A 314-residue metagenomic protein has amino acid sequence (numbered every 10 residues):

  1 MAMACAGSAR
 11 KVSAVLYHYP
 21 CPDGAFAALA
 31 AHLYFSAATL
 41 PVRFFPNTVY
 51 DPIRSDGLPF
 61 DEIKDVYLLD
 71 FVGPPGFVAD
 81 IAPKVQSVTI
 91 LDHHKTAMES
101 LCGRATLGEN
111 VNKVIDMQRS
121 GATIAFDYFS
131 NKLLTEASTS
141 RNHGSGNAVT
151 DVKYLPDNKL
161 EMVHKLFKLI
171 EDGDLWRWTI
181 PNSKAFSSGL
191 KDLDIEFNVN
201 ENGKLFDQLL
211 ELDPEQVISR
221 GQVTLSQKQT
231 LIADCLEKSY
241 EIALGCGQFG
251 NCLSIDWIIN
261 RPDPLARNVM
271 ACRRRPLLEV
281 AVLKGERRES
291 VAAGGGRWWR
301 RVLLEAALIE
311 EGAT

Functional and structural regions predicted by a protein language model:
M1-K204, D234-L236, E241-T314: Replace "Mg2+/Mn2+-dependent" with "divalent metal-dependent
L205-Q227: Long, charge-rich alpha-helical interaction segments
T224, K228-L231, R261-P262: Alpha-helix N-cap/loop-to-helix boundary motif
